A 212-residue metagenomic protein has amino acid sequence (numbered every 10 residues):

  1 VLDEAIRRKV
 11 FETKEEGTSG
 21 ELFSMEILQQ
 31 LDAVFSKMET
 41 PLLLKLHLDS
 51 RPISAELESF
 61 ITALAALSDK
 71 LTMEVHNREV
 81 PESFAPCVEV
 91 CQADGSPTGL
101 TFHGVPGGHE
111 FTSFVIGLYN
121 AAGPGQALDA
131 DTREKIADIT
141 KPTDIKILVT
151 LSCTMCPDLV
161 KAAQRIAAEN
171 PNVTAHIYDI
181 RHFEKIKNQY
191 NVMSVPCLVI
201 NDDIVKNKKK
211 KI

Functional and structural regions predicted by a protein language model:
V1-V10, V90-Q126, V199-I212: Non-catalytic, surface beta->alpha helical segment in thiol-disulfide oxidoreductase systems
I6-P41, S113-T140: N-terminal leader/targeting and pre-domain segments
S24-L67, A137-P171: Local sequence-structure signature of Cys/Sec-based thiol-disulfide redox active-site neighborhoods
E26, S36, S50, E56-A66 (+3 more regions): Acidic, two-metal ion nucleic-acid-processing modules in DNA metabolism proteins
L43-K45, E74, E89: Short, conserved beta-strand segments within well-ordered enzyme catalytic domains that often line or immediately flank
D49, D69-P81, P171-K187: Thiol-based oxidoreductase modules, predominantly thioredoxin-like and allied folds used for disulfide exchange
E79-L100, E184-N201: Structural micro-motif
N172-I212: C-terminal, charge/polar-rich interaction regions
